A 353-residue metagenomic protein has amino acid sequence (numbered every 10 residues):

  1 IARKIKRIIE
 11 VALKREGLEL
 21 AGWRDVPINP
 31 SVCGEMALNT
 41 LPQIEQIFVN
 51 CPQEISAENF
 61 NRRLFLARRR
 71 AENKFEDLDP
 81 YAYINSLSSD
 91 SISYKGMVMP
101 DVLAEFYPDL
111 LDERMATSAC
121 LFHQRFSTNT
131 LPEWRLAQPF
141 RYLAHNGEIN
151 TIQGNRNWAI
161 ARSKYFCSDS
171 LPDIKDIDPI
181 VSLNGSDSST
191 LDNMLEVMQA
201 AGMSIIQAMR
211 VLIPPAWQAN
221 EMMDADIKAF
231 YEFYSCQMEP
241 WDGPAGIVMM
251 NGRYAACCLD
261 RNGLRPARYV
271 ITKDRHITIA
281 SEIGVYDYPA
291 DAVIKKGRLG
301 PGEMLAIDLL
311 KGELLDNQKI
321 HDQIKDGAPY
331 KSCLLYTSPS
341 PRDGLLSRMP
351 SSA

Functional and structural regions predicted by a protein language model:
I1, M99, F126-T128, E148-N150 (+8 more regions): Short, glycine-/Ser/Thr-/acidic-enriched flexible segments
I1-S118, F122-Q124, T128, I174-W241: Extended, highly charged
C120, P132-I149, Q153, E239-T278: Conserved catalytic micro-motifs used in adenylation/nucleotidyl-transfer and phosphoryl/amide- and methyl-transfer
N150-L195, F230, R268-I283, D287-D291: Catalytic or ion-translocation cores adjacent to nucleophile or general acid/base/metal-coordination motifs in diverse
A159-P172, D316-L335: Short, compositionally biased
E232-C236, G246-I247, I283-N317: Phosphate/diphosphate-binding loops
Y336-D343: Conserved small/polar residues in nucleotide/adenosyl-binding loops
S347-S352: Hydrophobic alpha-helical segments, chiefly the membrane-spanning helices and signal/signal-anchor peptides
